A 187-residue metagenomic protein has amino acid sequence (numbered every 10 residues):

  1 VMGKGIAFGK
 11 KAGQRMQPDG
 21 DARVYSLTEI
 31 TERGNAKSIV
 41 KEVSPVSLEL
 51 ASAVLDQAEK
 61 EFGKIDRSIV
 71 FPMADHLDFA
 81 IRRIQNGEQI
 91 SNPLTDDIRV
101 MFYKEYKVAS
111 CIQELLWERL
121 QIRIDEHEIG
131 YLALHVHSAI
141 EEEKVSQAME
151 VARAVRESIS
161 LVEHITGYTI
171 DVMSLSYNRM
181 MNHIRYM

Functional and structural regions predicted by a protein language model:
V1-M187: A cross-family "folded-core" feature that marks the main globular domain of proteins
